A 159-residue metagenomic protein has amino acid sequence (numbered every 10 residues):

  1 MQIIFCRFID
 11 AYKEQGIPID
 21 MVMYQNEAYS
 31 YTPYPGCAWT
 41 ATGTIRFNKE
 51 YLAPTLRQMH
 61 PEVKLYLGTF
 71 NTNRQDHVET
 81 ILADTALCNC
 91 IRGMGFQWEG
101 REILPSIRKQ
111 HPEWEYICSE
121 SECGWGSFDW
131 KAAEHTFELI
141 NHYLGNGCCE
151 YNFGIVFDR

Functional and structural regions predicted by a protein language model:
M1-F128, E134-H135: Active-site neighborhood of glycoside hydrolase catalytic domains
C118-R159: Aromatic/acidic polysaccharide-binding cleft in carbohydrate-active enzymes
